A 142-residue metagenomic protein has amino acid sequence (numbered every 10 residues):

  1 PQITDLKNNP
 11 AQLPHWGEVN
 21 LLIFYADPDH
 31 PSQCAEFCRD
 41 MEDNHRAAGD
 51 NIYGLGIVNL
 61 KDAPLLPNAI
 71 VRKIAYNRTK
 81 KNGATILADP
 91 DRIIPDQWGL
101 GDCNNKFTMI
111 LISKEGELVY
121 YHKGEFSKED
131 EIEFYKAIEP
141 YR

Functional and structural regions predicted by a protein language model:
P1-A11, S32-A35, G83: N-terminal "domain-start" segment that seeds a small globular fold
Q12-F37: Short active-site neighborhood of thiol/selenol oxidoreductases, capturing the structured segment around
E18-L21, D50-Y53, N82, K106 (+1 more regions): Loop/turn elements at helix/coil->beta-strand transitions in domains of secreted/extracellular proteins
P28-P31, L60-L65, D91-I94, E125-F126: Solvent-exposed loop/turn segments at secondary-structure junctions within structured extracellular/periplasmic domains
P31-R78: Structural microenvironment flanking redox-active thiols in thiol-disulfide oxidoreductases
L55, R72-N105: Short, internal strand/loop/helix patches that form the active-site neighborhood or redox-interaction surface
N105-R142: Thiol-/selenol-based redox modules, centered on thioredoxin-like and closely related oxidoreductase domains
